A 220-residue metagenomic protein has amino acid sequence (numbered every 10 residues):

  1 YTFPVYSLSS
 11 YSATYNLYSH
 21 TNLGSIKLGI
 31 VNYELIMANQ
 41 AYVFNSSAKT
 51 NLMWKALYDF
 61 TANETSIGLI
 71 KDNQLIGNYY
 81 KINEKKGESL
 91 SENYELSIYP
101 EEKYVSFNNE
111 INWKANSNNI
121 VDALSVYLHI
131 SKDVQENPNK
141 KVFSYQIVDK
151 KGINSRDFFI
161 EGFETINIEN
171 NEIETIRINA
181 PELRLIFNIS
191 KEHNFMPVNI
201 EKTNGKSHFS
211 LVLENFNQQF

Functional and structural regions predicted by a protein language model:
F3-S97, P138-F220: Acidic, serine/threonine-rich low-complexity disordered tracts
A41, E110-V148: Short, structured interface segments that constitute the first stable element of a domain
K85-Y127: Hydrophobic, well-structured mid-protein blocks that either form specific transmembrane helices
K103-F107, D133-V134, I176-A180: Alpha-helix C-terminal capping segments
